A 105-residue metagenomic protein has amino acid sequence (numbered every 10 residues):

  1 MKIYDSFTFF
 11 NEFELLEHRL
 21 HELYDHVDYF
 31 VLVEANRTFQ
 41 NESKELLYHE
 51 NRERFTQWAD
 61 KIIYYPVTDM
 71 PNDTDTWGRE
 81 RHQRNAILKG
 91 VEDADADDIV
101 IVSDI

Functional and structural regions predicted by a protein language model:
M1-D25: N-proximal low-complexity "stem/linker" segments adjacent to membrane-targeting elements
I3, Y24-T38, A59-I63: Short loop->beta transition adjacent to catalytic acidic/histidine clusters or analogous donor-positioning motifs
D5-F10, V33-E34, V102-D104: Short His-Asn-centered micro-motif
F7-F13, F30, F39, F55: Phenylalanine-focused residue identity feature
L16-L23, V31-Y48: SAM cofactor-binding core of SAM-dependent methyltransferases, primarily the Rossmann-like beta-alpha-beta module
R37-V102: Active-site-proximal specificity loops/subdomain of glycosyltransferases
